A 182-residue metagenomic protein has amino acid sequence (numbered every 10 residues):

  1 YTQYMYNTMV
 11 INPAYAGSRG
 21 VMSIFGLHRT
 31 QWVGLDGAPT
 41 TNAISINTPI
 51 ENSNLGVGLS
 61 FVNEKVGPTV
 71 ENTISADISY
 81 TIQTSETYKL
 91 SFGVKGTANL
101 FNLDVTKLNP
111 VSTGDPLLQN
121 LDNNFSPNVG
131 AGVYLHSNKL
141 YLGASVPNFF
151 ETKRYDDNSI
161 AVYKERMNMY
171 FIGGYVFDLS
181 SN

Functional and structural regions predicted by a protein language model:
Y1-N182: Subset of outer-membrane beta-barrel
